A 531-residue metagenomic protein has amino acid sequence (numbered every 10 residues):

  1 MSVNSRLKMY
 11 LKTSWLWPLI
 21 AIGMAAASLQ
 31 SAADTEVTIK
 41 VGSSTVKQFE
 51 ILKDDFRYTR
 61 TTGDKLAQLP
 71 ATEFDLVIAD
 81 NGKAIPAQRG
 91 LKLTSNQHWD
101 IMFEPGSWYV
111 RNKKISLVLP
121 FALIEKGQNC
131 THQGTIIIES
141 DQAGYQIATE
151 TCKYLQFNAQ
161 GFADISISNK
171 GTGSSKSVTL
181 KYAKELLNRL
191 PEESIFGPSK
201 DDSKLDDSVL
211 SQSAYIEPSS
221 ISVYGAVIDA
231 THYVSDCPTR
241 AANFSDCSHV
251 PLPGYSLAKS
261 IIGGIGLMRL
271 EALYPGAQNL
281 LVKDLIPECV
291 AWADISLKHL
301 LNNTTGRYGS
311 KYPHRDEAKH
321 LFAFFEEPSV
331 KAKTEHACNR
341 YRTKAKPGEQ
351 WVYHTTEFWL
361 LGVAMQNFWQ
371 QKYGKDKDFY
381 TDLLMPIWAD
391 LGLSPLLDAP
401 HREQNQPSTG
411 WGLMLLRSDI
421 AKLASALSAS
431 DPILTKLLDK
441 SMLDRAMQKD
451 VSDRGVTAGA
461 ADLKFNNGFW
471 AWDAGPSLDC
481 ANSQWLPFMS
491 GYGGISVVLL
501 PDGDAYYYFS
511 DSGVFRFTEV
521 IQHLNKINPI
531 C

Functional and structural regions predicted by a protein language model:
M1-K12: N-terminal secretory signal peptides that target proteins for export/translocation
Q30-S140, Q146: Long, solvent-exposed N-terminal ectodomains/accessory regions that are displayed to the extracellular/lumenal milieu
K200-Y224, V290-L393, L415-A421, A426-A429: Active-site-adjacent helix/loop patches that line small-molecule binding or acyl-intermediate pockets
S203-D246, S496-L499, Y506-Y507: A short, well-structured edge-of-sheet supersecondary motif
S248-H249, P253, M268-E288, S310-K311 (+2 more regions): Short, well-structured active-site flanking segments
P253-A277, L300, L361-M365, I420-A426: Active-site SXXK
T381-S452: Active-site-proximal binding-pocket segments
L397, Q448-S510: Active-site Gly/Thr loop motif
